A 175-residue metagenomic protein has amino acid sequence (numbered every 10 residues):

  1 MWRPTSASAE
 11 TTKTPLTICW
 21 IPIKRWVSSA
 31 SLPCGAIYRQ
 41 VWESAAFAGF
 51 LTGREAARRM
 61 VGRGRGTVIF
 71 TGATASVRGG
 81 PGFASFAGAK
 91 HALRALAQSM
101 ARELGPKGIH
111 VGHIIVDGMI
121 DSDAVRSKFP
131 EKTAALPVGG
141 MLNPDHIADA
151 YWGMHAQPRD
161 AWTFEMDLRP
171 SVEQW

Functional and structural regions predicted by a protein language model:
M1-A9: Rossmann-fold cofactor-recognition segment
S6, I23, A30-F50, L93: Catalytic Tyr-X3-Lys loop
A30-P33, A45, G66-A73, H110-I114: Structural signature of the Rossmann-like NAD(P)-dependent dehydrogenase/reductase core
I37, T67-A92, A97-Q98, R102-G105 (+1 more regions): Catalytic loop of short-chain dehydrogenase/reductase
G53-R54: A short, exposed helix-loop element centered on a Lys and neighboring polar residues
V61-G62, L104-P106: A short hydrophobic alpha-helix cap/turn motif
G82, I109, H113-K128: Short beta-loop-alpha junction of Rossmann-like oxidoreductase domains
P106-I109, H113-G118, T133-W175: C-terminal helical subdomain
